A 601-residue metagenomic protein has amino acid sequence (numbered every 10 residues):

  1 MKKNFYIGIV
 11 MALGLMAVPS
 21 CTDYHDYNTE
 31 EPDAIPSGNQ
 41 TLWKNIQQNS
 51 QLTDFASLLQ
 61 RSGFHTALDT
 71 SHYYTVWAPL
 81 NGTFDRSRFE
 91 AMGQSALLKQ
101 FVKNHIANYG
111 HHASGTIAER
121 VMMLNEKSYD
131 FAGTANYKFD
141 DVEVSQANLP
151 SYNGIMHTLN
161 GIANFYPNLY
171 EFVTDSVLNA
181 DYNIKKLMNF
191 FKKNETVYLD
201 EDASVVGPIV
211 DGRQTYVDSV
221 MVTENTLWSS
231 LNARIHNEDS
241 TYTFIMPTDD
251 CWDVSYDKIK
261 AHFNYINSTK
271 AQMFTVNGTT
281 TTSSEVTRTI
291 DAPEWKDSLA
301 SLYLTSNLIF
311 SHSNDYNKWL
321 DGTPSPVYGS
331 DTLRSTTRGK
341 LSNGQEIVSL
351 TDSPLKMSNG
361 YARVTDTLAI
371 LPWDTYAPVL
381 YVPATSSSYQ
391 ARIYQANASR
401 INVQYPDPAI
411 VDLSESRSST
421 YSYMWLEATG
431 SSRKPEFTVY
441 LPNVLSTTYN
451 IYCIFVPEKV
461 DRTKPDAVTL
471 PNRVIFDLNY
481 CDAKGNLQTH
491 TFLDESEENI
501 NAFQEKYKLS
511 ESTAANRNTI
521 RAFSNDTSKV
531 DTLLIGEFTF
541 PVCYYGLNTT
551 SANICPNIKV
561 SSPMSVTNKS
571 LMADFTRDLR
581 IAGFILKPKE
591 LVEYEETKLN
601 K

Functional and structural regions predicted by a protein language model:
M1-I9: Bacterial N-terminal signal peptides that target proteins for export
V10-L15: Hydrophobic helical h-region of N-terminal Sec-dependent signal peptides in bacterial secretory/periplasmic proteins
M16-S20: C-terminal motif of bacterial Sec signal peptides marking the signal peptidase cleavage site
C21-K601: Mature, structured domains of secreted/extracytosolic soluble proteins
